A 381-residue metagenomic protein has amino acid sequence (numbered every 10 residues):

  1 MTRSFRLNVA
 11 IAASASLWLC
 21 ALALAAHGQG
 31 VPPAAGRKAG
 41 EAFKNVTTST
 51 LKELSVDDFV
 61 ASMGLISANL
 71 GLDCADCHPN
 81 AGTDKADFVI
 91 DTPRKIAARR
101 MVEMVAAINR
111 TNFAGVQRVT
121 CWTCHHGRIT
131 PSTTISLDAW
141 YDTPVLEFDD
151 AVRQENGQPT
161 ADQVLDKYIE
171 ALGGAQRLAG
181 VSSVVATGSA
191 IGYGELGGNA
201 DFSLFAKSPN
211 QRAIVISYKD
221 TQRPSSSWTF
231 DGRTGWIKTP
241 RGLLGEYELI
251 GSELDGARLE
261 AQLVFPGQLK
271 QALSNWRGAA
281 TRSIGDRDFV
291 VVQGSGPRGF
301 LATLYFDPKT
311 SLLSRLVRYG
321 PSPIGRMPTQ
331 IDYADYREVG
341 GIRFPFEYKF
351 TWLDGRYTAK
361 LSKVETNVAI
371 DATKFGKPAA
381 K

Functional and structural regions predicted by a protein language model:
M1-V9: N-terminal secretory signal peptides that target proteins for export/translocation
A10-A23: Bacterial N-terminal signal peptides
L24-I169: Sequence context surrounding c-type heme c attachment/ligation sites in exported
E41-F43, V181-S183, Q211, R223 (+4 more regions): Extracytoplasmic
E170-L243, L273-A280: N-terminal mature ectodomain segment of secretory-pathway/periplasmic proteins
K219-P224, G285-A380: Gly/Pro-enriched, hydrophobic low-complexity segments that function as extracytoplasmic propeptides/linkers
W236-V264: Acidic/charged, solvent-exposed loop-and-adjacent secondary-structure segments enriched in E/D, K/R, S/T, and G/P
D255-Q293, L312-R318: Short, conserved active-site entrance elements at the starts or edges of catalytic domains
